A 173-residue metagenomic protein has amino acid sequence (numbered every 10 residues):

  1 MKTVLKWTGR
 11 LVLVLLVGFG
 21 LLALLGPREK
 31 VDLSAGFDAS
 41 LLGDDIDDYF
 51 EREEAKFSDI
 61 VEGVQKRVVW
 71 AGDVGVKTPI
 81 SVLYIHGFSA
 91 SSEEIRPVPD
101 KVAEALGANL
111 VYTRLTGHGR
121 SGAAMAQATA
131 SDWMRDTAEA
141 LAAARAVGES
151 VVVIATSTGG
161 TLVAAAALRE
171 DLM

Functional and structural regions predicted by a protein language model:
K2-D45: N-terminal membrane-anchoring alpha-helices
G36-K77: N-terminal cap/lid segment of alpha/beta-hydrolase-fold proteins
V61-L115: Short, surface-exposed "cap/lid" segments of acyl-processing enzymes
E93-P97, D132-E139, T161: Extracytoplasmic/secreted proteins, especially bacterial periplasmic and envelope-associated proteins
A108, E149-S150, L172-M173: Loop/turn elements at helix/coil->beta-strand transitions in domains of secreted/extracellular proteins
R120-V147, V152: Catalytic nucleophile-loop/oxyanion-hole region of alpha/beta-hydrolase and closely related hydrolase-like folds
I154-V163: Gly/Ala-rich beta-loop-alpha elbow adjacent to hydrolase catalytic centers
A165-M173: Conserved hydrolase catalytic core segment
